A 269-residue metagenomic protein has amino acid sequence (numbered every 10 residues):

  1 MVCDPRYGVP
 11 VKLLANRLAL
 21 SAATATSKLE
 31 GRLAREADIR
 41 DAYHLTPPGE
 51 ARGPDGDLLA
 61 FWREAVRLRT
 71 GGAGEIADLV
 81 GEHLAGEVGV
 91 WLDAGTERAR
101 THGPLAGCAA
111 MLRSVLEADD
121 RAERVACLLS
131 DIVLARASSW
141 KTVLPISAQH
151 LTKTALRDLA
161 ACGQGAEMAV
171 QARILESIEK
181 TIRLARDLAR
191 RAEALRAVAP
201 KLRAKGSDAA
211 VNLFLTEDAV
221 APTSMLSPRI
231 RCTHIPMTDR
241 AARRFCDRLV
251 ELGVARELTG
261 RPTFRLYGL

Functional and structural regions predicted by a protein language model:
M1-L269: FIC/Doc superfamily catalytic core
